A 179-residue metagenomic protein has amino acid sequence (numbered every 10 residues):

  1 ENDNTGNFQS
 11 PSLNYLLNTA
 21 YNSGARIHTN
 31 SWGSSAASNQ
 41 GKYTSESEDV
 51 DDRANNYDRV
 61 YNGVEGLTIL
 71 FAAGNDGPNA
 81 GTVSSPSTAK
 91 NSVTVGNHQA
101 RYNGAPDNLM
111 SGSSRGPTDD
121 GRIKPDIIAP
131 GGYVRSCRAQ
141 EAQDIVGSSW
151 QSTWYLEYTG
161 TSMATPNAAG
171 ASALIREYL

Functional and structural regions predicted by a protein language model:
E1, Y21, R26-S31, Y61-G63 (+7 more regions): Structural recognition of the beta-strand scaffold that forms the well-ordered cores of secreted hydrolase catalytic
E1-R59, G96-R101: Subtilisin-like peptidase catalytic core
N2-G6, G33-S38, N75-N79, V93 (+4 more regions): Solvent-exposed loop/turn segments at secondary-structure junctions within structured extracellular/periplasmic domains
T5, S35-N39, S114-P117, T153-T161: Second-shell loop/turn segments in exported
T19, S23, S31, D49-N56 (+4 more regions): Structured segments of extracytoplasmic/periplasmic soluble domains in secreted or envelope-associated proteins
V50, G74, G160: Active-site glycine-centered loops adjacent to acidic/histidine catalytic or metal-binding residues that shape
N79-V83, G112: Short beta-alpha junctions and helix-cap segments that line functional grooves
T82-S85, N91, G131-L179: Hydrolase catalytic cores
